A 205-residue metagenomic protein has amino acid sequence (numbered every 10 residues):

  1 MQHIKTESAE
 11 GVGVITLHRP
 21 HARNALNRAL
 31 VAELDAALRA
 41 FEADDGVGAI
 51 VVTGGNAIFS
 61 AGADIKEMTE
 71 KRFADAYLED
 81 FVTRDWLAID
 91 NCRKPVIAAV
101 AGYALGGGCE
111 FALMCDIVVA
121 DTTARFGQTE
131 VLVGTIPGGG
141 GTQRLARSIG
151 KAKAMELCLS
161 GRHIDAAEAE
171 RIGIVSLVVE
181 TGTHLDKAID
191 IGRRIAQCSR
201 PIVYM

Functional and structural regions predicted by a protein language model:
M1-G55, L87: Conserved CoA-thioester-binding segment of acyl-CoA-metabolizing enzymes
H3, G54-A88, A104, V133-G134: Glycine- (often His-adjacent) and acidic-residue-rich active-site loop that binds/positions the CoA thioester
H18, A63, A101: Histidine-centered beta-alpha loop that forms part of the nucleotide-sugar donor binding/catalytic region in diverse
A25-R28, A61, E70, L159 (+2 more regions): Phosphate-coordinating loops and pocket residues in cytosolic domains that bind phosphorylated ligands
A29, E33, F81, A88 (+2 more regions): Charged catalytic carboxylate motif
D90-P201: Crotonase-fold acyl-CoA enzyme core
